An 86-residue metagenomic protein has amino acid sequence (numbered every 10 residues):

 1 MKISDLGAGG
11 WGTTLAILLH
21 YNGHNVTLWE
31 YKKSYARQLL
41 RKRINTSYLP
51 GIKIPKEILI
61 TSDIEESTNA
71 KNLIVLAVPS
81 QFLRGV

Functional and structural regions predicted by a protein language model:
M1-I52, L59-S62: NAD(P)+-binding Rossmann beta1-loop-alpha1 motif at the extreme N-terminus of oxidoreductases
I52-V86: Rossmann-like NAD(P)-binding element
